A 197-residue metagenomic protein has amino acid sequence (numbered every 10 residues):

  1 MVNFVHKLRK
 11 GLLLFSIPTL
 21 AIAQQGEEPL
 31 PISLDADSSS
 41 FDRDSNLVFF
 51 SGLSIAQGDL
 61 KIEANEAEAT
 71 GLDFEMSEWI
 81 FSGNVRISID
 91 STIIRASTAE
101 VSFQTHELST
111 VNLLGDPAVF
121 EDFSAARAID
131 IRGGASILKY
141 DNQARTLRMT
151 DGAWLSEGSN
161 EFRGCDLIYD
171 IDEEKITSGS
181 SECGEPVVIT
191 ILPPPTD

Functional and structural regions predicted by a protein language model:
M1-D197: Mature-chain termini and adjacent capping regions
